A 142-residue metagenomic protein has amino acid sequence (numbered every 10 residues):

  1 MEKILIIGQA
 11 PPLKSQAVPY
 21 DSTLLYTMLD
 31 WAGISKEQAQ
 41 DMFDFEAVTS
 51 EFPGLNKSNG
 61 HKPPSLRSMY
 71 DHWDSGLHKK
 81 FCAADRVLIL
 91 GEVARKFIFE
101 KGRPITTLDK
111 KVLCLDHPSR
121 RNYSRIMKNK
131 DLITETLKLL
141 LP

Functional and structural regions predicted by a protein language model:
M1-R86, L90-K101, L113-D116, R120-Y123: A polyanion-binding, active-site-adjacent surface
I105-P142: Short, flexible loop segments at boundaries between secondary-structure elements
